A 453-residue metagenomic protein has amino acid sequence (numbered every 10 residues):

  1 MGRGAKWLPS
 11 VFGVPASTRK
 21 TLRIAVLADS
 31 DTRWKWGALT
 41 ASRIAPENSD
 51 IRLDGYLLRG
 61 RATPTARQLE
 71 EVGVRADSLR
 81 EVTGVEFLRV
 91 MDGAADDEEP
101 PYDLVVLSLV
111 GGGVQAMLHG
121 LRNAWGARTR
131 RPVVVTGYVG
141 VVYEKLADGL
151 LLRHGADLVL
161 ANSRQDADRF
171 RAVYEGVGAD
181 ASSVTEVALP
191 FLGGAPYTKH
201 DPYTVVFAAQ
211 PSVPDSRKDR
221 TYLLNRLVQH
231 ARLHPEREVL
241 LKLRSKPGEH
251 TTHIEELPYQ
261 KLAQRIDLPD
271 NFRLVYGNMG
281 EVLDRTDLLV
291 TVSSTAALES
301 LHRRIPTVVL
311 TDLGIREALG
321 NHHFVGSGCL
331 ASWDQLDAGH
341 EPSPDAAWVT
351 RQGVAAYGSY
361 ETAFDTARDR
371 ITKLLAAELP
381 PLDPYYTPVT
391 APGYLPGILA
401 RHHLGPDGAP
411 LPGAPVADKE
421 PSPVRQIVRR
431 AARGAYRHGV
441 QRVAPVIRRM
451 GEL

Functional and structural regions predicted by a protein language model:
G2-G4, H154-R220: A nucleotide-sugar donor-handling region in carbohydrate enzymes
G4-D31: Nucleotide-activated donor-dependent transferases that construct or modify glycoconjugates
L22-D180: Active-site and donor-binding regions of nucleotide-sugar-utilizing enzymes
W36, L192-Y259: Conserved catalytic-core segment of nucleotide-activated headgroup transferases in glycan assembly
V105, V159, L289-V290, T307: Short, well-ordered beta-strand core segments
T252-L301: Donor nucleotide-activated moiety binding/catalytic core segment of transferases that use nucleotide-activated donors
A296-D365: Catalytic binding pocket for nucleotide-activated donors in carbohydrate/polymer assembly enzymes
D337-L453: C-terminal amphipathic helix plus adjacent low-complexity, charged tail appended to glycosyltransferase catalytic
